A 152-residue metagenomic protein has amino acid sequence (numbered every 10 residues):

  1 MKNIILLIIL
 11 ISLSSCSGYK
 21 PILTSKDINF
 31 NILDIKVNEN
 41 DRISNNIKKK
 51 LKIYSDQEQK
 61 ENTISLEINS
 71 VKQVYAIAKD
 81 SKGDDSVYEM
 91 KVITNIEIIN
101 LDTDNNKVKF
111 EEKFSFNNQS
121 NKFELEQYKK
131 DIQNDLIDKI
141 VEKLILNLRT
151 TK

Functional and structural regions predicted by a protein language model:
M1-L10: Sec-dependent signal peptide recognition, specifically the positively charged N-region followed immediately by
S12-S15: C-terminal motif of bacterial Sec signal peptides marking the signal peptidase cleavage site
S17-K20: Bacterial signal peptide processing site
L23: Cys/His-rich zinc-coordinating "finger/knuckle" motifs
K26-I43: Post-signal peptide N-terminal segment of mature Sec-exported envelope proteins
E39-I53: Short extracytoplasmic
K49-Y54, E58-T63, E67-N134, D138 (+1 more regions): Surface-exposed short loop/turn segments
N147-K152: Amphipathic, coiled-coil-like alpha-helical scaffolding segments used for oligomerization/assembly
